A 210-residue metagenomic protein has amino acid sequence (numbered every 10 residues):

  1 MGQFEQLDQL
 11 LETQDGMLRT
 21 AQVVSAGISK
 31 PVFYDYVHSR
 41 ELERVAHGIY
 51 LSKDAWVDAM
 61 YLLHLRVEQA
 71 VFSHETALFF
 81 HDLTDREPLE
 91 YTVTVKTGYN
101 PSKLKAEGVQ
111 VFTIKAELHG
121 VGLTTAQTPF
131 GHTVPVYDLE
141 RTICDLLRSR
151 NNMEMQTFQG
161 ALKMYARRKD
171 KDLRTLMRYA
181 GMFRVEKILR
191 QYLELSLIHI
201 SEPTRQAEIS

Functional and structural regions predicted by a protein language model:
M1-E5: Short alpha-helical segments that sit at the start of domains
Q6, D15-Q22, A26, V32 (+4 more regions): Nucleic-acid-binding surface
R40: Glycine-centered, phosphate/nucleic-acid-interacting loop/turn motifs that mediate DNA/RNA or nucleotide
I198-S210: Single conserved hydrophobic/aromatic residue that forms the stacking wall/gate of nucleotide- or nucleobase-binding
